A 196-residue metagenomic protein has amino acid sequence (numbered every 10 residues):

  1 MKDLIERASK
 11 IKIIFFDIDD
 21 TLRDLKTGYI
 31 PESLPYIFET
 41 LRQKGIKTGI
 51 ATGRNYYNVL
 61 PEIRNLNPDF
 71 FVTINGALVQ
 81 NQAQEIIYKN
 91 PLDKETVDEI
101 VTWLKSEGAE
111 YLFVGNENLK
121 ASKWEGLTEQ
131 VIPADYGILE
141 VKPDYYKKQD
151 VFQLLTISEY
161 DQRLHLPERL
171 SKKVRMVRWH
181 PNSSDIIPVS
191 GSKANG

Functional and structural regions predicted by a protein language model:
M1-F16: Non-catalytic pre-domain segments flanking phosphatase-related domains
D17, I74, I157: Conserved residues at the C-terminal ends of beta-strands
L25-I30: Conserved ATPase-coupling elements of RecA-like P-loop NTPase cores
E32-T128: Active-site phosphate-binding/coordination module
E107-G196: Conserved acidic, metal-coordinating active-site core of Asp-based, Mg2+-dependent phosphoryl-transfer enzymes
